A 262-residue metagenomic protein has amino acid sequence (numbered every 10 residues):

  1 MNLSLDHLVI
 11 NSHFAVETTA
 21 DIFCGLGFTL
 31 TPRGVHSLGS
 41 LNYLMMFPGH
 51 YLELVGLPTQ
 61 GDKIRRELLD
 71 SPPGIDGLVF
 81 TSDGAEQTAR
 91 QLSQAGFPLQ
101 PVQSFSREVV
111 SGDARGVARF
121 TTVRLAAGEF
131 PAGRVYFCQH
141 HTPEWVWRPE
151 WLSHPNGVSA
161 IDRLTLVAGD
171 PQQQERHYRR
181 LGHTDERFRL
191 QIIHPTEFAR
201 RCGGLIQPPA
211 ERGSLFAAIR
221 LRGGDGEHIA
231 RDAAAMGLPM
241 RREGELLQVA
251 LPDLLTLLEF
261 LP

Functional and structural regions predicted by a protein language model:
M1-L5, I10-L30, F47-S104, S111-P262: Glyoxalase I/VOC metalloenzyme domain signal
L30-H36: Conserved catalytic-core motifs of GNAT/GCN5-like acyltransferases
S37, S106-R107: Conserved beta-strand edge residues that scaffold enzyme active sites
S37-L41, E243: Short acidic/glycine-enriched loop/turn segments that link adjacent beta-strands
